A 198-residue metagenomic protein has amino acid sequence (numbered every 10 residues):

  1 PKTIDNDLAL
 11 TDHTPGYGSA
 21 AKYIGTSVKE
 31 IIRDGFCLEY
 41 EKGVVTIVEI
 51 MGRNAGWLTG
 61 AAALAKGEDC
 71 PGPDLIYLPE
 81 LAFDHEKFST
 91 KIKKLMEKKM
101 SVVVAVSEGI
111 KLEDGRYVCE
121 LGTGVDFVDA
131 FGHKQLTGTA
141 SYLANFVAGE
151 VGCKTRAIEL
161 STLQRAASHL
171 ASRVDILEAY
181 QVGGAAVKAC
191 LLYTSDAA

Functional and structural regions predicted by a protein language model:
K2-D7, E80-A82, E108-I110, L160-L163: Short, ordered loop/turn segments at secondary-structure junctions
K2-H13, Y40-K42: Acidic/polar active-site rim loop that often engages polyanionic ligands
N6-D7, N54-A55, L112-D114, Q164-A167: Flexible loop/turn segments at secondary-structure boundaries
D12-P15, S172-R173: Short glycine-enriched, charge-decorated loop/helix-capping segments at active-site entrances that position
T14-R156: Accessory alpha-helical/coil subdomains and C-terminal extensions that flank or cap enzyme catalytic cores
D126-A130, Q135-Y142, A148-R156, L160-L192: C-terminal catalytic subdomain
Y193-A198: Conserved small/polar residues in nucleotide/adenosyl-binding loops
